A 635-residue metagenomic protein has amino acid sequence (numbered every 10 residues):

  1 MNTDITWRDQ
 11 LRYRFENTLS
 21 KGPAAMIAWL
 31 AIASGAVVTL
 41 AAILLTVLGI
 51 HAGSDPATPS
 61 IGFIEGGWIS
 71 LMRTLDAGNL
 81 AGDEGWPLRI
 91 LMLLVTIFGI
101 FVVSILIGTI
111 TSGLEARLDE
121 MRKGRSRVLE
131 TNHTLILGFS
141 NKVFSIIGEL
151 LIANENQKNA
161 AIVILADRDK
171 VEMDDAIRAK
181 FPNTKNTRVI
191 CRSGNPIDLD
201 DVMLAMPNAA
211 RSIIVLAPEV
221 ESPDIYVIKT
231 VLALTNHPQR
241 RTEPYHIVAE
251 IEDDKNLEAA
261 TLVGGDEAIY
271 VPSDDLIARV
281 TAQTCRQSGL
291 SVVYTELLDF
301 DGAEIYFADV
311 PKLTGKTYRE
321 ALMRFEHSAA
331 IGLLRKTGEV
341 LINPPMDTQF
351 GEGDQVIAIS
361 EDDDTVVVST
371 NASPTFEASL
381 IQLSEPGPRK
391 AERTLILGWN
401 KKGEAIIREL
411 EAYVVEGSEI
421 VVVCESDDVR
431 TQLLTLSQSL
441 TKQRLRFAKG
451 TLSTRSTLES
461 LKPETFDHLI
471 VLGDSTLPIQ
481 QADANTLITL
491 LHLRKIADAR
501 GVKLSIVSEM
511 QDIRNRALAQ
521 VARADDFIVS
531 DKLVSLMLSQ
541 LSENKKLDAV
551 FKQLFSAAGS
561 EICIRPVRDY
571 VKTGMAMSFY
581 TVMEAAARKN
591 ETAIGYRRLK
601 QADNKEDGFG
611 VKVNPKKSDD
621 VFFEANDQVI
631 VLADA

Functional and structural regions predicted by a protein language model:
M1-A635: Cytosolic regulatory regions of ion transport systems
